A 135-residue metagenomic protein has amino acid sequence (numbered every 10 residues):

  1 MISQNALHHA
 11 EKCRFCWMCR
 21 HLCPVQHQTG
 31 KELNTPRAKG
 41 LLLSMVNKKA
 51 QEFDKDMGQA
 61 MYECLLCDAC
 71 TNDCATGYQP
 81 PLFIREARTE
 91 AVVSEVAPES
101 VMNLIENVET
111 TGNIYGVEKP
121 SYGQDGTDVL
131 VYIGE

Functional and structural regions predicted by a protein language model:
M1-H27, K31, M45: Long terminal accessory regions outside catalytic cores
S3, A10, G40-E135: Iron-sulfur-cluster electron-transfer modules
E32-P36: Short recognition patches in nucleic-acid-associated and regulatory proteins
